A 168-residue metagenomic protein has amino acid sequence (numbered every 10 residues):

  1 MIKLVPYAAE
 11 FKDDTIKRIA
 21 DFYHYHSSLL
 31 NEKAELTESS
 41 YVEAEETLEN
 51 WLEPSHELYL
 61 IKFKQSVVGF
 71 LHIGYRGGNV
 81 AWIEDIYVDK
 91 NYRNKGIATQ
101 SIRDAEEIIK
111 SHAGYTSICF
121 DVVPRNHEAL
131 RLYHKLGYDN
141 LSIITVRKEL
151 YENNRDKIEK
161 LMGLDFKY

Functional and structural regions predicted by a protein language model:
I2-V80, E84, D89-K90, I102 (+4 more regions): Acetyl-CoA-dependent GNAT
D89-N91, K95, P124-R125: Active-site acidic-Proline motif in GNAT/NAT acetyltransferases
N94-I102: Glycine-rich acyl-CoA binding loop
G96, A113, G137: Short glycine-rich hinge loops at helix-strand junctions in the catalytic core of two-component histidine kinases
T99, P124-S142: Conserved active-site alpha-helix within GNAT-family acetyltransferase domains
I109-D121: Conserved GNAT acetyl-CoA-binding A-motif
C119-A129, R147-N153: Conserved beta-strand-loop-alpha-helix junction that forms the acyl-donor binding cleft
